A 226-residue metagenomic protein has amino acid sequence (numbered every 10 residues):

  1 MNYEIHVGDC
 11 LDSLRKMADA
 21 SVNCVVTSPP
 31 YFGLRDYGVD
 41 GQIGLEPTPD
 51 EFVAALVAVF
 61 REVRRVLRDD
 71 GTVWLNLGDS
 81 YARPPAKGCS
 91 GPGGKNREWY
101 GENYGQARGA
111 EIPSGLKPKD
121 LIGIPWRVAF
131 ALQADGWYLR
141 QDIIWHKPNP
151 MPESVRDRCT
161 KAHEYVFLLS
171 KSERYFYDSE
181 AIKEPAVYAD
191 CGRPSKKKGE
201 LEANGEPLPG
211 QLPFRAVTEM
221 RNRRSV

Functional and structural regions predicted by a protein language model:
M1-V226: Core catalytic lobe of class I
